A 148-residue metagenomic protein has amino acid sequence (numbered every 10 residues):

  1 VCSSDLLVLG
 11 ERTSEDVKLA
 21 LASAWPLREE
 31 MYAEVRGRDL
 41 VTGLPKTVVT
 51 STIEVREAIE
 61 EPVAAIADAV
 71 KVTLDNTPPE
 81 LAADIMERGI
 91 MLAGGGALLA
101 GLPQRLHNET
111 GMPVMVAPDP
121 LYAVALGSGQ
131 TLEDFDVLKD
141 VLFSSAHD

Functional and structural regions predicted by a protein language model:
C2-S3, A67: Short, small-residue-biased leader/transition segments that mark boundaries at the very start of proteins
L6-R12, P118-P120, L142-S144: Interdomain boundary/hinge elements
L7-S14, N76-I85: Flexible, glycine/charged-enriched surface loops at secondary-structure junctions
V8-L44: Long, charge-dense, solvent-exposed interaction surfaces that engage phosphate-rich ligands
V17, V70, L92, S128: Residue-level signature of catalytic and energy-coupling elements of molecular machines, predominantly ATP/GTP-dependent
A22, P26, A82-L106: Glycine-rich phosphate-binding loops at beta-strand->alpha-helix junctions
E29, A33-A82, L121-V124: Adenine-nucleotide phosphate-binding core of ATP-dependent small-molecule kinases
Q104-Q130, L138, S145-A146: Conserved phosphate-binding/catalytic loops in two-lobed NTP-binding clefts
